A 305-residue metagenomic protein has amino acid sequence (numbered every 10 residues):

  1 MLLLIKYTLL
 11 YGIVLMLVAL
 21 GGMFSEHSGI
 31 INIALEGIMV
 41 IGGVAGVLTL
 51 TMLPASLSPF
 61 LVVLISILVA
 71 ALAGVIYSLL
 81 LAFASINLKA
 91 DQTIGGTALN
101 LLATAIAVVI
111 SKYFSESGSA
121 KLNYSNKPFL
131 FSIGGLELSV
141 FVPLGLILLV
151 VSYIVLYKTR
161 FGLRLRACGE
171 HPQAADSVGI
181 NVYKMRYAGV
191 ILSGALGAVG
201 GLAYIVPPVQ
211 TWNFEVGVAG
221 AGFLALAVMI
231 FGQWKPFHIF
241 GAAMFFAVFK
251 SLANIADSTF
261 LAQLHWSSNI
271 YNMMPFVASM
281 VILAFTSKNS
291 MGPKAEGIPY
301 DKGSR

Functional and structural regions predicted by a protein language model:
M1-V18, I31, A45, A55-I65: Membrane-interfacial amphipathic/re-entrant helices at transmembrane-helix boundaries
V18-A19, G43-V47, T104-V108, V142-I154 (+4 more regions): Hydrophobic core segments of alpha-helical transmembrane domains in multi-pass membrane transport and ion-translocation
F24-A45, I86-L99, R164, V209-F223 (+1 more regions): Short, non-helical or kinked segments that cap or interrupt transmembrane helices
L57-L102, I147: Alpha-helical transmembrane segments within multi-pass membrane transporters and channels
Q92, A103-K158, T259-I270, G297-R305: Transmembrane helix-bundle core of multi-pass membrane transporters and related energy-transducing complexes
E137-N213, P236, G241: Helix-loop-helix "hairpin" substructures at the membrane interface of multi-pass membrane proteins
S152, E170-K184, D257-R305: Cytosolic-side transmembrane-helix boundaries in multi-pass membrane proteins
W212-F276: Transmembrane alpha-helical segments in multi-pass inner-membrane proteins
